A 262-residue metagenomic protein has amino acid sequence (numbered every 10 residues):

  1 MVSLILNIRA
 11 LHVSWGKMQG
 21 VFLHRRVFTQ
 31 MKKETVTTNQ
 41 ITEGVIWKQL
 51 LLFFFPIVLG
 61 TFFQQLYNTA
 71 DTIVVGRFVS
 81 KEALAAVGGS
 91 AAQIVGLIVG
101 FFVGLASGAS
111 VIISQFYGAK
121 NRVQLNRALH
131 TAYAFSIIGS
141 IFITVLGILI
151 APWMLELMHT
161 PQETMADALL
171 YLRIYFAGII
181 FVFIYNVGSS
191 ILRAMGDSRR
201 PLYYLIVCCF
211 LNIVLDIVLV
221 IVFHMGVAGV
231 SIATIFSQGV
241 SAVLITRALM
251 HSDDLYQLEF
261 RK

Functional and structural regions predicted by a protein language model:
L4-I8, S14, F22-F54, I113-G178 (+1 more regions): Short alpha-helical transmembrane segments in multi-pass integral membrane proteins
W47-L66, A70, I94-F101, A177 (+1 more regions): Residue-level signal for short hydrophobic patches within transmembrane helices of multi-pass membrane transporters
L52, V75-G96, E163-D167, V227-A228: Interfacial/gating helices of multi-pass transporter permease domains
I57, T61, I73, V111 (+5 more regions): Transmembrane alpha-helix boundary and packing residues in multipass membrane permease domains and related
F62, L66-A85, L155-Q162, V218-M225: Helix-terminus/linker motif at the lipid-water interface of multi-pass membrane proteins
L84-V145, V182-P201: Small-residue-rich hydrophobic transmembrane alpha-helices
G96, N212-D216, A242-T246: Hydrophobic transmembrane alpha-helices of multi-pass small-molecule transporters
S136, I191-I217, I235: Alpha-helical transmembrane segments of multi-pass membrane transporters/permeases
